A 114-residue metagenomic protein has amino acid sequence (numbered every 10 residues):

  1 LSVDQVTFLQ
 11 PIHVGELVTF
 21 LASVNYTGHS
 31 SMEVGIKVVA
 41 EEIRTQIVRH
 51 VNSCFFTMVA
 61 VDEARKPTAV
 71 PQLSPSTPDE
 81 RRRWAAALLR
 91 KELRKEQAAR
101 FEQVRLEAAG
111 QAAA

Functional and structural regions predicted by a protein language model:
L1-P11, T19-N25, A40: Conserved interaction-surface patches within small, structured recognition/assembly domains
H13-V14, N25-A114: HotDog/MaoC-like acyl-thioester-processing domains
